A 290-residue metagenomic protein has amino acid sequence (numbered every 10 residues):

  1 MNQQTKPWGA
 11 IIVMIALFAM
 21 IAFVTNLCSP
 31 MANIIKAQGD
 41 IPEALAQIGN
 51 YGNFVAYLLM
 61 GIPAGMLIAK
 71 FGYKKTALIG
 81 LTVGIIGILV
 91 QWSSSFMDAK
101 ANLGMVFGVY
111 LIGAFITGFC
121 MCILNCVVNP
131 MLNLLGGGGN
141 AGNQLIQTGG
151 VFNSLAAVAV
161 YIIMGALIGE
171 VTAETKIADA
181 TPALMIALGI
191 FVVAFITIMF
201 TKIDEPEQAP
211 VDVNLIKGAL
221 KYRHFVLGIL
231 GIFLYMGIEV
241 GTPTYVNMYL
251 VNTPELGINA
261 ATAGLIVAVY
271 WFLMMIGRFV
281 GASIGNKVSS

Functional and structural regions predicted by a protein language model:
G9-I41, N125-N129, T242-L250: Extracytoplasmic
C28-A32, K221-A268, M275: Extracytoplasmic gate region of multi-pass secondary transporters
M31-L59: Extracellular/periplasmic helix-loop-helix junction of adjacent transmembrane segments in MFS-like secondary
I48-I68, A268-V280: Central cavity-lining transmembrane alpha-helices of secondary-active solute carriers, predominantly the Major
T82-L103: C-terminal ends and interior cores of transmembrane alpha-helices in multi-pass membrane transporters/permeases
L111-V151: Cytoplasmic helix-loop-helix junction between adjacent transmembrane helices in 12-TM secondary transporters
G142-F200: Helix-loop-helix hairpin linking two adjacent transmembrane segments in secondary transporters
